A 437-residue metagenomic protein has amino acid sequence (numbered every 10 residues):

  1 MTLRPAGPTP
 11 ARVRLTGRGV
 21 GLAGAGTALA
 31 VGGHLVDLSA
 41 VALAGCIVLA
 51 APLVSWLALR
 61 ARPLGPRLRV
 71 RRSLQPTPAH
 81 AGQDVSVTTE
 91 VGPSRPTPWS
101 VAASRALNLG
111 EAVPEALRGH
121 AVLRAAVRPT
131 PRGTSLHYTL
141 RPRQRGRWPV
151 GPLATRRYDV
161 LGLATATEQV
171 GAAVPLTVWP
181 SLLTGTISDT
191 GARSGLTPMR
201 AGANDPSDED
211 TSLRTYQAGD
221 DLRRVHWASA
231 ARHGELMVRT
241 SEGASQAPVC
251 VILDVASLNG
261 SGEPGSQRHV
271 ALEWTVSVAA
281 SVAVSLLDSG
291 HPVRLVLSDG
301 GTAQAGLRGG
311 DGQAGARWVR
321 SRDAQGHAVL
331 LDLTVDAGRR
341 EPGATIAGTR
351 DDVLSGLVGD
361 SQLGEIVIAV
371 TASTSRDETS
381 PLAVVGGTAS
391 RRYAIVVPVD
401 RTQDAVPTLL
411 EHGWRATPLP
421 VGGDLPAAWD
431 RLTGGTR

Functional and structural regions predicted by a protein language model:
M1-R4, G17, A218, L222 (+1 more regions): Exposed, interaction-prone extracellular/peripheral surfaces
M1-R71: Extracellular/lumenal glycan-associated context and N-glycosylation machinery
R12-G17, A30-D37, L117-L123, S188-M199 (+1 more regions): Short N-terminal helix-initiation segments at or just after the protein's N-terminus
A50-G310: An amphipathic, basic-hydrophobic helix/alpha-beta surface used to engage anionic, phosphate-rich ligands or surfaces
